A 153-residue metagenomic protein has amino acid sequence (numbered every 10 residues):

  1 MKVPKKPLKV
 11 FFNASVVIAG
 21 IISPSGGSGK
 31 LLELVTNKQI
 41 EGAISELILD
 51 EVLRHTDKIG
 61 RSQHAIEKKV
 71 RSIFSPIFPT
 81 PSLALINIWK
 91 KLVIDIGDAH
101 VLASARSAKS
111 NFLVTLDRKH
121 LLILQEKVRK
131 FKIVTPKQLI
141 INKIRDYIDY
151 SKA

Functional and structural regions predicted by a protein language model:
M1-S25: Metal-dependent nucleic-acid phosphoesterase active-site entry motif
F11-F12, I22, G27-K58: PIN/NYN-family metal-dependent endoribonuclease catalytic core
G29-E33, E67, V101-L102: Short amphipathic alpha-helical segments and helix-helix/interface helices
L49, N111, R118-A153: Acidic, PIN/NYN-like endoribonuclease modules and their adjacent C-terminal/linker elements
L49-F74, N142-A153: Extended, non-globular alpha-helical segments
P76-L122: Active-site neighborhoods of divalent-metal-dependent phosphate/nucleic-acid chemistry enzymes
